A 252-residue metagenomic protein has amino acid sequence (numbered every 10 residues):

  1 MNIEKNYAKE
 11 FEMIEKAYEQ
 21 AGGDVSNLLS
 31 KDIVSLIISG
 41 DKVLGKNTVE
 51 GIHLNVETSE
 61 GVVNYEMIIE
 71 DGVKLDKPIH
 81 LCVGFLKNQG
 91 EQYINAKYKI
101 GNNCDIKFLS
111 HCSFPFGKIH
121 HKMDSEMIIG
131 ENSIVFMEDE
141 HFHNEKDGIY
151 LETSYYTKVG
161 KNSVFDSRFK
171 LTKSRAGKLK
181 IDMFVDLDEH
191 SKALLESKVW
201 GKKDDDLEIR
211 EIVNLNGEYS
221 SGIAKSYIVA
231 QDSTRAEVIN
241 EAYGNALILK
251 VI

Functional and structural regions predicted by a protein language model:
M1-N55: Short, Gly/Pro- and small/polar-rich lid/capping loops
L36-I37, L44-I252: Conserved beta-strand/loop scaffold segments within soluble protein domains that form the structured core and edges
